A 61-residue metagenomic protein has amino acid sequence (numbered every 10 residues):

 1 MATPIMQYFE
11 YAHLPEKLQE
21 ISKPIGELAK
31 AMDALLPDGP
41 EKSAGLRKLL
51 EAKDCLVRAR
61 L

Functional and structural regions predicted by a protein language model:
M1-E20: N-terminal acidic leader/helix
K17, I21-P24, G45-K48: Amphipathic alpha-helix face/heptad-repeat signature
E27: Phosphate-handling catalytic cores of nucleic-acid transaction enzymes
K30-L61: Short, charge-rich amphipathic interface segments used for partner binding and complex assembly
